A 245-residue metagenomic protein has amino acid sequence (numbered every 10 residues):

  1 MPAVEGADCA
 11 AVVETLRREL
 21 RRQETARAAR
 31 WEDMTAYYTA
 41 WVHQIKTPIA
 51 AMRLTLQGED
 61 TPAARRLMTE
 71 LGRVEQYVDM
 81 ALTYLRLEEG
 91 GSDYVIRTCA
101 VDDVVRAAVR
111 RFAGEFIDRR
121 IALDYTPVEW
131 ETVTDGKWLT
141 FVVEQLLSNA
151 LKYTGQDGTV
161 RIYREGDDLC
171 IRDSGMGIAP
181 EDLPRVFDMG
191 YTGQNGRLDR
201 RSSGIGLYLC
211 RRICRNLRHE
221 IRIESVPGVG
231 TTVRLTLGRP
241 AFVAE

Functional and structural regions predicted by a protein language model:
A113-Y125: Short conserved segments within the C-terminal catalytic ATPase subdomain
A150-L151: Short helix-loop "hinge" at the ATP-lid/N-box region of the Bergerat-fold HATPase_c
D157-D168: Short beta-strand/loop element within the Bergerat-fold HATPase_c
D173: Acidic ATP/Mg2+-coordinating residue in the GHKL
I178-Y191: Short conserved segment of the HATPase_c
G206, C210: Short alpha-helical Gxxx[C/S/T] motif in the catalytic ATP-binding
